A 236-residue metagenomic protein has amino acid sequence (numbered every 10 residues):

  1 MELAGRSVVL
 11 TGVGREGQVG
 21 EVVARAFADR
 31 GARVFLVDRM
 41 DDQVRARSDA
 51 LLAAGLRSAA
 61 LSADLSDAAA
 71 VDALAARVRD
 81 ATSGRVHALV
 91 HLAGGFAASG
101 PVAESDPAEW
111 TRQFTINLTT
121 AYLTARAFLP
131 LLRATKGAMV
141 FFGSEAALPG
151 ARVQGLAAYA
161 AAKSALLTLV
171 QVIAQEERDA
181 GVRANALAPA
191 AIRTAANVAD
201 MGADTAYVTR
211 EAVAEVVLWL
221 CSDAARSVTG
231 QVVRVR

Functional and structural regions predicted by a protein language model:
E2-F35: Canonical Rossmann dinucleotide-binding motif of NAD(H)/NADP(H)-dependent dehydrogenases/reductases, specifically
G12, A138-A165, V170-D179, A191 (+1 more regions): Catalytic loop of short-chain dehydrogenase/reductase
D42, S62-L74, P107: The beta1-alpha1 cofactor-binding region of Rossmann-like NAD(H)/NADP(H)-dependent oxidoreductases
L92-S99: Conserved NAD(P)H cofactor-binding loop of Rossmann-fold oxidoreductase domains
G100-V102, E109-T111: Substrate-binding pocket helix/loop in short-chain dehydrogenase/reductase
A125-R126, Q171: A short, exposed helix-loop element centered on a Lys and neighboring polar residues
D179-V182, A186-L187, G202-R236: C-terminal helical subdomain
